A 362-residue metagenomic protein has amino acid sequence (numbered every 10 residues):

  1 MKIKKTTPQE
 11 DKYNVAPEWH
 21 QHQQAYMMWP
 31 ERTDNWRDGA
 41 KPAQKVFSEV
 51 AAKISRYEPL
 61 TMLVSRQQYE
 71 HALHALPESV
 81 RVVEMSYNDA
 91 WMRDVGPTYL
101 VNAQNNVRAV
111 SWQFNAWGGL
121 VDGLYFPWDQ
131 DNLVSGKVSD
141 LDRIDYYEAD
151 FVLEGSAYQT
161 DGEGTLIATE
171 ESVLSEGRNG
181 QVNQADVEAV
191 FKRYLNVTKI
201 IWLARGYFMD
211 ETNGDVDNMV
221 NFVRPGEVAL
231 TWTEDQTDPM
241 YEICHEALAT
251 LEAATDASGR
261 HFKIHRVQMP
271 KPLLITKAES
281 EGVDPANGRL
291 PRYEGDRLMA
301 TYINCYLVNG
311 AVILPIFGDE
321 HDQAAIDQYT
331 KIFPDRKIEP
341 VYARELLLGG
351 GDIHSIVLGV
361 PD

Functional and structural regions predicted by a protein language model:
M1-D362: Histidine/cysteine-enriched polar flanking segments
